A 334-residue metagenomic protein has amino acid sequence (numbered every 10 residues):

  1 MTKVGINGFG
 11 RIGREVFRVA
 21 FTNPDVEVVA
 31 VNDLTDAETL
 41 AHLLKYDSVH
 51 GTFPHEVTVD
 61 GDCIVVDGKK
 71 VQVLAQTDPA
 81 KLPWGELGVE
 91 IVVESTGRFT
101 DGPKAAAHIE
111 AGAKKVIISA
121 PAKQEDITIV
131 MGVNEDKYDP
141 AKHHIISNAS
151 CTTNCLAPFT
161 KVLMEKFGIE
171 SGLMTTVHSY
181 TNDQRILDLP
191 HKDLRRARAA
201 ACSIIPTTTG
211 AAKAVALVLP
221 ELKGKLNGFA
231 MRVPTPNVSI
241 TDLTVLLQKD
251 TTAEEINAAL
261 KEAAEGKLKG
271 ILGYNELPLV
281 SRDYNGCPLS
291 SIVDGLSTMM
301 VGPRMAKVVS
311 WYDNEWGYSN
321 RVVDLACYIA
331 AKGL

Functional and structural regions predicted by a protein language model:
M1-A197, M300, D324, K332-G333: N-terminal Rossmann-like NAD(P) cofactor-binding subdomain of oxidoreductases, focused on the glycine-rich
F17, A106, A157-M164, T175 (+7 more regions): Predominant activation on well-ordered alpha-helical scaffold segments within soluble catalytic domains
I64, I129-M131, I145, L187 (+5 more regions): Short clusters of hydrophobic/aromatic residues that line enzyme substrate/ligand-binding pockets
E125-D126, T181-Q184, N237, T251 (+1 more regions): Flexible loop/turn segments at secondary-structure boundaries
K142-H143, A199-A201, V238-D242, M305-K307: Short, solvent-exposed beta-strand edge segments and adjacent coil->beta transition regions
A149-S150, I204-P206, Y312: Hydrophobic alpha-helical scaffolding
E165-P236: Acidic, glycine-rich segments within the central catalytic cores of soluble metabolic enzymes that bind/position
G228, I240, T244-L334: C-terminal active-site/capping subdomain that shapes the small-molecule cofactor and substrate pocket of enzyme
